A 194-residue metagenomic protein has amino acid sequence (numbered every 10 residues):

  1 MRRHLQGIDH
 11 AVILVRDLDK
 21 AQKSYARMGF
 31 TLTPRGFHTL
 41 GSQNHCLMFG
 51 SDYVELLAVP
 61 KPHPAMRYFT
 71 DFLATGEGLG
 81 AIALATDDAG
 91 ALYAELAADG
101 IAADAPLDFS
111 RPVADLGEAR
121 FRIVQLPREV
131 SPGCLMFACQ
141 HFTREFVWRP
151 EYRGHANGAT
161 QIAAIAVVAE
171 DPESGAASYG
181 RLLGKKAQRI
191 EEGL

Functional and structural regions predicted by a protein language model:
M1-R3: Basic/polar N-terminal segments that are highly enriched at the extreme N-terminus, encompassing both cleavable
Q6-R16, H45-M48, Y68-L96, Q161-D171: Vicinal oxygen chelate
I13-E55, P60, A98-G100, D104-R120 (+1 more regions): Core segments of cupin and vicinal oxygen chelate
C46, E55, G90-A159, Q188-E192: Vicinal oxygen chelate
G50, V59, A85, C139-F142: Structured loops at beta-to-helix junctions and adjacent beta-edge loops in soluble globular domains
L56, K61-Y68, T75: A broadly used, surface-exposed interaction patch
A65, G76-G78, A102-D104: Charged surface patches that recognize polyanionic ligands
